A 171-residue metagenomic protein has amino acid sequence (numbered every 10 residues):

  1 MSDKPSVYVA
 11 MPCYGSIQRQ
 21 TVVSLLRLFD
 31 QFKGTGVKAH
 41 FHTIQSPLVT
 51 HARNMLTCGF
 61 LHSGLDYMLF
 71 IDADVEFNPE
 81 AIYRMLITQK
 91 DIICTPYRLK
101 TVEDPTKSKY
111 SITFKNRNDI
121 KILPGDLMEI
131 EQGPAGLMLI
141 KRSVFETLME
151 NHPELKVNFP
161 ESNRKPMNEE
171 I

Functional and structural regions predicted by a protein language model:
M1-H51: N-proximal low-complexity "stem/linker" segments adjacent to membrane-targeting elements
K4, S63-D66, K90: Active-site acidic short loop of glycosyltransferases
F29-G36, H62-S63, H152-L155: Alpha-helix termini
T50, H62, E76-P79, I87: Generic alpha-helical scaffold signal
N54-Y67: Active-site nucleotide-sugar/metal-binding loop of Leloir-type enzymes
T57, N78-E170: Conserved catalytic core of nucleotide-sugar-dependent glycosyltransferases
G64-E76: Short beta-strand-to-loop acidic/aromatic patch adjacent to the donor-nucleotide binding site
